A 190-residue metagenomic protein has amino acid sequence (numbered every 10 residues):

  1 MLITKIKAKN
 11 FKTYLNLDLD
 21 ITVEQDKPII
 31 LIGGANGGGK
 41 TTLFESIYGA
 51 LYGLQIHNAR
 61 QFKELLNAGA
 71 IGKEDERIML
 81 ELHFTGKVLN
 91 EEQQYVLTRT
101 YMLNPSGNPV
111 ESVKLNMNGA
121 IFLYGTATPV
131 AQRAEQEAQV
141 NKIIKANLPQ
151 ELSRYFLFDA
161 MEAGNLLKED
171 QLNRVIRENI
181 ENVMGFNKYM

Functional and structural regions predicted by a protein language model:
L2-G49, I180: Pre-Walker A-like glycine/lysine-rich segment at the N-terminus of P-loop NTPase domains
K5, D170, F186-M190: Extended heptad-repeat soluble alpha-helical coiled-coil rod/stalk domains used for dimerization and scaffolding
K9, H83-L89, N116-A120: A generic structural motif
D26, I30-G34, F44-P109: Conserved P-loop NTP-binding catalytic core
G49-Y52, P149, E181-G185: Short, intrinsically disordered, mixed-charge
N58-L65, E92-R154, N165-N179: Glycine-rich phosphate-binding loops of NTPases
F158-E162: A short hydrophobic beta-strand->loop->alpha-helix junction that borders the nucleotide-binding pocket of P-loop NTPases
E178-E181, K188-M190: Long, charged/polar-rich coiled-coil alpha-helical scaffolds that serve as structural arms in large macromolecular
